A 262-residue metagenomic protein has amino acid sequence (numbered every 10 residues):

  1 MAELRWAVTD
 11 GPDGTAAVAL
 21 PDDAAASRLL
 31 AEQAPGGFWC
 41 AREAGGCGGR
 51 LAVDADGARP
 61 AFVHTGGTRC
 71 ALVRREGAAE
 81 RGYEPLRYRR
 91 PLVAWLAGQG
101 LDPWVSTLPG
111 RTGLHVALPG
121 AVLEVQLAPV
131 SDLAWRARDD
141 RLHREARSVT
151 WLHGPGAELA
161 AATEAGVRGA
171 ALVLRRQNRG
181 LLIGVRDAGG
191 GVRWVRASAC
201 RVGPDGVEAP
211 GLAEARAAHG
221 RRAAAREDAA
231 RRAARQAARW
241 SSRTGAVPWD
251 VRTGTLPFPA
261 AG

Functional and structural regions predicted by a protein language model:
M1-R74, A78-L86, D250-G262: Nuclease-adjacent, charged terminal/linker segments that flank catalytic cores
M1-V8, T15-V18, A25-A31, A157-G262: Non-catalytic C-terminal interaction segments of nucleic acid-processing enzymes
A31-E32, A52, D56, R89-A134: Active-site metal-binding core of divalent-cation-utilizing nuclease and nuclease-like domains
A61-V63, W151, G180-G184: Ordered hydrophobic segments in well-structured contexts
F62-V63, L92, L96, R138-L142: Primarily hydrophobic membrane-targeting regions of prokaryotic envelope proteins
A97-V105, A128, D132-A134, R141 (+6 more regions): Charged, low-complexity interaction segments
G110-Q177: Aromatic- and charge-enriched substrate-recognition/interaction segments in catalytic or ligand-/protein-binding
